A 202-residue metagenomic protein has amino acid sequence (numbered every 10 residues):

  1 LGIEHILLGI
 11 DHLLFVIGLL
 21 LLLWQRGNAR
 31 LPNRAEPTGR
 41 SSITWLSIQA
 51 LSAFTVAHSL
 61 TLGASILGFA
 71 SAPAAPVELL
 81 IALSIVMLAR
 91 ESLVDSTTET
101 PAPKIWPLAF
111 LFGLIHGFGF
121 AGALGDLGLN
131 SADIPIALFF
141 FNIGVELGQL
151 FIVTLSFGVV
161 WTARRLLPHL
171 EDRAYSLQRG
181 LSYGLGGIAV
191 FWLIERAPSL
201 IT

Functional and structural regions predicted by a protein language model:
L1-T202: Membrane metalloprotein/metal-transporter helix-bundle signature
